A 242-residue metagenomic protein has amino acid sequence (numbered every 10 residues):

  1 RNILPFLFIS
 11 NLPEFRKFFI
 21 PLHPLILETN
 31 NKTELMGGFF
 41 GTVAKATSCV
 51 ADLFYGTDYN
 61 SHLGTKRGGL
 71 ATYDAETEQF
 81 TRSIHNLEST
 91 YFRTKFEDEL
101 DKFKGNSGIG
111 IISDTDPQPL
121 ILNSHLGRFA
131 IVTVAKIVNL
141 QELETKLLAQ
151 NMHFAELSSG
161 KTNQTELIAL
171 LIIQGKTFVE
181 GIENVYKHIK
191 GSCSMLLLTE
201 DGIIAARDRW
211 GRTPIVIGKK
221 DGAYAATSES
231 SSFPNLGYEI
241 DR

Functional and structural regions predicted by a protein language model:
R1-L4, P13: N-terminal amphipathic/hydrophobic targeting modules at extreme N-termini, encompassing cleavable Sec/SRP-type signal
R1-N2, P21, F96-D98: N-terminal secretory signal sequences
I9-S10, K17-P21, L25-K32: Short, positively charged and aromatic/hydrophobic N-terminal segments
L27, N31-R242: Conserved short alpha-helical segments that host acidic/polar catalytic motifs at enzyme active sites
